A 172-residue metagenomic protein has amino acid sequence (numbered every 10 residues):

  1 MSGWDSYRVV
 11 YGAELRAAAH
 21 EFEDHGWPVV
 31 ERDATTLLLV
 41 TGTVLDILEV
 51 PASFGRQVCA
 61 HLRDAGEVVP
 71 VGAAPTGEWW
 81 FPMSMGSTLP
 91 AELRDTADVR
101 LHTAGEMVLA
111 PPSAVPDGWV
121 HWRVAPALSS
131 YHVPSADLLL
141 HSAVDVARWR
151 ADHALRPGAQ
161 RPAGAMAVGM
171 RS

Functional and structural regions predicted by a protein language model:
M1-T76, M85-S87, P126-S172: Signature for HUH/AEP ssDNA processing cores
E49-P51, G72, P82, R100-H102 (+1 more regions): Residues in well-ordered beta-strands of folded domains
E78-W80: Beta-rich nucleic-acid/ligand-interaction surfaces
M83-M107, G169-S172: Helical (often loop-to-helix) elements that flank the catalytic cores of nucleotide-handling enzymes
V99-A143, A147: Conserved catalytic-core surface of thiol
